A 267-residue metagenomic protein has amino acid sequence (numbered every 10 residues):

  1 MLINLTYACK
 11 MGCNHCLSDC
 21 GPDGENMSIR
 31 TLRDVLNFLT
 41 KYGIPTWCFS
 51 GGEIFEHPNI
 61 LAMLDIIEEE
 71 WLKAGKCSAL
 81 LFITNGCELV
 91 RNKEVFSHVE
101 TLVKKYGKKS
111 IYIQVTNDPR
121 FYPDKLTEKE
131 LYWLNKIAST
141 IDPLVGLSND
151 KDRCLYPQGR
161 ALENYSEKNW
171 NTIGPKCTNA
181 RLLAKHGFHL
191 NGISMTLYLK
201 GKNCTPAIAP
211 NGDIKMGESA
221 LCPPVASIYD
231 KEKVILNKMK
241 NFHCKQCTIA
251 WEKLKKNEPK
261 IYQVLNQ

Functional and structural regions predicted by a protein language model:
M1-F82, L89-K93: Conserved alpha-helical substructure of the radical SAM core
A8, H15, R153, N203 (+1 more regions): The N-terminal extracellular segments of secreted preproproteins, especially immediately downstream of signal
K10, I54, C87-E88, D118-R120 (+3 more regions): Short, solvent-exposed loop/turn segments at secondary-structure junctions
M27-S28, T127, N203, K231: Helix N-cap and loop-to-helix transition residues
T40-K41, Y106-G107, K200-G201, N241: Flexible, charged surface loops at secondary-structure boundaries
H57-L197: Conserved AdoMet/S-adenosylmethionine-binding subsite of the radical SAM
E163-Q267: Accessory C-terminal segments flanking Radical SAM cores
